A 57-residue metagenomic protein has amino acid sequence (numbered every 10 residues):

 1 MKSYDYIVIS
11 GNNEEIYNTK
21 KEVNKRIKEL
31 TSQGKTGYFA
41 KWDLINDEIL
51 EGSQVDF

Functional and structural regions predicted by a protein language model:
K2-I7: Short structural boundary motif marking the start of a folded domain
I9-K21: A short, exposed loop/beta-hairpin motif centered on an aromatic-Gly-Thr core
G11-N12, T31-F57: Short, mixed-charge low-complexity intrinsically disordered segments
